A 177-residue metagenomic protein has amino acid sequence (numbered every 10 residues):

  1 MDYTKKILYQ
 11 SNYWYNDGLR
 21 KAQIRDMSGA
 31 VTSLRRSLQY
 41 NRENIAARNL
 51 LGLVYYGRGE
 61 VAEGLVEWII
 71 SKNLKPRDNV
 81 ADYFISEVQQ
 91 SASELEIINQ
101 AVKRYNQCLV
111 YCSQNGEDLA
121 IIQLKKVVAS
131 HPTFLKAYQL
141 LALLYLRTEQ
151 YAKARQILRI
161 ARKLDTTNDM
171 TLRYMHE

Functional and structural regions predicted by a protein language model:
M1-Y13, V88-K103: TPR-adjacent "capping" and linker segments in tetratricopeptide-repeat scaffold/adaptor proteins
S11-N12, I45-A46, N79-V80, A101 (+2 more regions): Helix-start (N-cap) detector for alpha-helical repeat units in TPR-like alpha-solenoids, especially tetratricopeptide
Q23, G57, Q90-E94, S113 (+2 more regions): Register position in tetratricopeptide repeats
R35-Q39, I70-N73, V128-A129, I160-K163: Conserved structural position within tetratricopeptide repeats
